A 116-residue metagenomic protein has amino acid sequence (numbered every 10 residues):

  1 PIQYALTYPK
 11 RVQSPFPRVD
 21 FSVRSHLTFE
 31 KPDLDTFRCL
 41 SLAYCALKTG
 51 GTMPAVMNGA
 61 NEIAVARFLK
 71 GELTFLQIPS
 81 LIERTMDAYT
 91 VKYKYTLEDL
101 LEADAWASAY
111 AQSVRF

Functional and structural regions predicted by a protein language model:
P1-F116: Catalytic, metal-anchored helix/loop core of enzyme active sites in primary metabolism
